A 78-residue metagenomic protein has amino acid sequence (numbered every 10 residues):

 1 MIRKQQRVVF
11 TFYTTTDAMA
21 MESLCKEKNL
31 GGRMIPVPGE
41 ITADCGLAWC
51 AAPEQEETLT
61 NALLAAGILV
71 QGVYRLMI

Functional and structural regions predicted by a protein language model:
M1-I2, M34-E40: Short, flexible, solvent-exposed loop/turn segments with mixed acidic/basic and small polar residues
I2-T11: Short glycine-/aliphatic-rich beta-strand segments at the starts of folded cytosolic domains
Q5, E27, T42-G46, I68: Short connector loops at helix/strand junctions that flank enzyme active sites, especially segments positioning acidic
T11, W49-A52: Active-site-adjacent beta-strand anchor residues
T14-G31: Short amphipathic alpha-helix segments
G31-V37, Q71-G72: A short linear hydrophobic-aromatic micro-motif
G39-C45, R75-I78: Short proline/glycine- and acidic-rich turn/helix-capping motifs at secondary-structure junctions
A51-I78: C-terminal structural segments of small proteins and small subunits
